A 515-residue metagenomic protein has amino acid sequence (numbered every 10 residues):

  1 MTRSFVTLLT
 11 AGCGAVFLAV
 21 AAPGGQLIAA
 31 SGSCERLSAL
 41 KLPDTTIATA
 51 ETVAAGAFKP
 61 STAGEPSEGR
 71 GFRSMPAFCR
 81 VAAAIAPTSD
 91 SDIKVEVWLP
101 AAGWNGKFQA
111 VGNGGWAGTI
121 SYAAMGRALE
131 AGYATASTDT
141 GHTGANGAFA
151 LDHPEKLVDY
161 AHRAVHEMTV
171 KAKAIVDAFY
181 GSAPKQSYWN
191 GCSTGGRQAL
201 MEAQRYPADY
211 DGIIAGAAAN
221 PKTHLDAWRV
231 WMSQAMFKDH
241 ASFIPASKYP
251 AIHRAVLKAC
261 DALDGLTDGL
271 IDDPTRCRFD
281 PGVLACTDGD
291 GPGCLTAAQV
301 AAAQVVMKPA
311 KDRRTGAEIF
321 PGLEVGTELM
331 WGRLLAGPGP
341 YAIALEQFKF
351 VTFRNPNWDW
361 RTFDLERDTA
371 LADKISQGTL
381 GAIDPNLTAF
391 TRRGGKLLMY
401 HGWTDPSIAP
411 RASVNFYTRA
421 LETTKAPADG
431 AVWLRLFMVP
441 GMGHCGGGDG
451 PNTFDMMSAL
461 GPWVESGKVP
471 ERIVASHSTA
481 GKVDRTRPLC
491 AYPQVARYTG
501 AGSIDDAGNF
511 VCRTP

Functional and structural regions predicted by a protein language model:
A22-G106, A123, H253, L266-I271 (+3 more regions): Catalytic-loop region of hydrolases
N105, A110-P184, A227-W228, A235-K238 (+2 more regions): Cap/lid segment of the alpha/beta-hydrolase catalytic domain
T119, G191-M201: Glycine-rich nucleophile elbow surrounding the catalytic serine of serine-hydrolase chemistry
L157, M201-A203, A208-K311, M438: A catalytic-pocket lid/entrance helix-loop region that shapes and gates access to the active site across common
S182-S193: Alpha/beta-hydrolase fold nucleophile elbow
M399-H401: Short beta-strand/loop motif that positions the catalytic acidic residue of the alpha/beta-hydrolase fold
S407-R411: Conserved alpha/beta-hydrolase "acid-adjacent" motif
V432-G447, G461, T479-K482: Histidine-bearing beta->alpha loop at or near hydrolase active sites
